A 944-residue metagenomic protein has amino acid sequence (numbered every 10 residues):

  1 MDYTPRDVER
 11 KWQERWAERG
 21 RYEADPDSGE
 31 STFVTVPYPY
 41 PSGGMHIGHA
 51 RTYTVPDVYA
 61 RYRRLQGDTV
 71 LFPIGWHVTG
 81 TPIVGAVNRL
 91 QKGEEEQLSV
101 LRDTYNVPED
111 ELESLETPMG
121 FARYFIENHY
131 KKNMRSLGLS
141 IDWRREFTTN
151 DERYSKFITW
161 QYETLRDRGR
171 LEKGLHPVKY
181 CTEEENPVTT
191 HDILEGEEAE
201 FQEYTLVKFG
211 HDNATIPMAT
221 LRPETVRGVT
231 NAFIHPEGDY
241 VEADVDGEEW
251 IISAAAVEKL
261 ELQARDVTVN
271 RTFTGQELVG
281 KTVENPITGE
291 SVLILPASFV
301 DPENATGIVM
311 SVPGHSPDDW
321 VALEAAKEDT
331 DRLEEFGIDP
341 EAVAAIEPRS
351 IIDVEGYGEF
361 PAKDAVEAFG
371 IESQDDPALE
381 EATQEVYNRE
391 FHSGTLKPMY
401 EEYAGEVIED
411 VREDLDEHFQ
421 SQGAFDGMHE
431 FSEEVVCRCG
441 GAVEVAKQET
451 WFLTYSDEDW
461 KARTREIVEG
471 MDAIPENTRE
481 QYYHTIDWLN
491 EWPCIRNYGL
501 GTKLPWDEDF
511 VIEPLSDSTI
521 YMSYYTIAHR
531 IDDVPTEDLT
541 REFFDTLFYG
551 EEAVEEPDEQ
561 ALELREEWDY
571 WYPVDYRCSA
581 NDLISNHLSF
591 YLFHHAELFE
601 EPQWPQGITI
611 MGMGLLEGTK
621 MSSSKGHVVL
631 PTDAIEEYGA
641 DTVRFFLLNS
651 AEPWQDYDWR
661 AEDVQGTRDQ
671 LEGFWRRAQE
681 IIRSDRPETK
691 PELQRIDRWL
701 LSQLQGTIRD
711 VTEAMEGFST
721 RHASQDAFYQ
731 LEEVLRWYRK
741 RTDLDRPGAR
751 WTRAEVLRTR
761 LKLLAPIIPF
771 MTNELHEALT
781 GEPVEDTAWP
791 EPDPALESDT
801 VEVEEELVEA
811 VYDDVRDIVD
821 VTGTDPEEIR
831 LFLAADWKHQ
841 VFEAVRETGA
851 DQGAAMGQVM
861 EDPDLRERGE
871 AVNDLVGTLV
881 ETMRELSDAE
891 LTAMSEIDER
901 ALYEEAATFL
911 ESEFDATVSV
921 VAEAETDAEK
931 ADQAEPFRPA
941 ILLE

Functional and structural regions predicted by a protein language model:
M1-I47, R64, V70, R412-A446 (+9 more regions): Non-catalytic terminal extensions that flank enzyme cores
M1-V34, G93-E96, T117-K132, D266-S298 (+5 more regions): Conserved oxyanion/phosphate-binding beta-strand-loop segments in alpha/beta enzyme cores
E18-R19, L90-V226, T282, E290 (+4 more regions): Residue patterns forming the tRNA-binding/recognition surfaces of aminoacyl-tRNA synthetases and related DALR
E23-E94, T149, I158, M218-V226 (+2 more regions): N-terminal catalytic cores of NTP/NDP-binding nucleotidyl/phosphoryl-transfer enzymes
H77, K690-T712, F728-Y729, L735-D813 (+1 more regions): Acidic, turn-prone loop/beta-hairpin segments
N128-N133, C439-A442, L489-R496, D669-R677 (+3 more regions): Core structural elements
K208, E284-N304, P313, D329-T330 (+1 more regions): Alpha-helical recognition segments enriched in aromatics with Gly/Pro capping that present substrate-recognition
T787-E944: C-terminal low-complexity, glycine/proline- and small-hydrophobic-enriched intrinsically disordered tails that act as
